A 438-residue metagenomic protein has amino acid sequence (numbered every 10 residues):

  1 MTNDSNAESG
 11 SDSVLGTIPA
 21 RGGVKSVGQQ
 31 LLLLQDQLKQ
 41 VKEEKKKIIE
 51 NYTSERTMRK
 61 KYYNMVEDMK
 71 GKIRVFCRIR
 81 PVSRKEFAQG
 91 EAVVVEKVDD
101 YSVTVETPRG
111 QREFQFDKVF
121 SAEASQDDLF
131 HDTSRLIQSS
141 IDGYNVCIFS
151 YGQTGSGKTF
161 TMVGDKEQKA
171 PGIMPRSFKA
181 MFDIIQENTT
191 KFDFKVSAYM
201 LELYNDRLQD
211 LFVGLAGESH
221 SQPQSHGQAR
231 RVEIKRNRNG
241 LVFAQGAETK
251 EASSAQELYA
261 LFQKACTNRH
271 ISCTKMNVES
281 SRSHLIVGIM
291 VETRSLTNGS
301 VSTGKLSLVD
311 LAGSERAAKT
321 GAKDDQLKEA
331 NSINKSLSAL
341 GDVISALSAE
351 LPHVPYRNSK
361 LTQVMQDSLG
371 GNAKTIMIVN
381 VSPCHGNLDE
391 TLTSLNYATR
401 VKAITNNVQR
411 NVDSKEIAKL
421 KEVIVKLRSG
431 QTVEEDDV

Functional and structural regions predicted by a protein language model:
M1-L32, R294, E434-V438: Extended, charge-biased Ser/Thr/Pro-rich low-complexity regions that form coiled-coil stalks
D4, E8-D12, K360-I404: Short, positively charged
L38-V41, K45, L427: Long, non-membrane, amphipathic alpha-helices that form coiled-coils
K42, R56, C77, Y397-T399: Short alpha-helical segments used as structural interaction elements across diverse proteins
K47, N51-Q153, V163-A373, N380-S382 (+2 more regions): P-loop NTPase "switch/coupling" elements that transmit nucleotide state to mechanical/effector output
K158: Conserved lysine of the Walker
